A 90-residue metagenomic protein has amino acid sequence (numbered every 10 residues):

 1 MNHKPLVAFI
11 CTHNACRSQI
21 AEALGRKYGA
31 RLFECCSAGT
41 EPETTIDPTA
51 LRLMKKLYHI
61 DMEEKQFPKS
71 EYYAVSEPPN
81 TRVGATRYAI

Functional and structural regions predicted by a protein language model:
M1-I90: Short polar/charged helix/loop
